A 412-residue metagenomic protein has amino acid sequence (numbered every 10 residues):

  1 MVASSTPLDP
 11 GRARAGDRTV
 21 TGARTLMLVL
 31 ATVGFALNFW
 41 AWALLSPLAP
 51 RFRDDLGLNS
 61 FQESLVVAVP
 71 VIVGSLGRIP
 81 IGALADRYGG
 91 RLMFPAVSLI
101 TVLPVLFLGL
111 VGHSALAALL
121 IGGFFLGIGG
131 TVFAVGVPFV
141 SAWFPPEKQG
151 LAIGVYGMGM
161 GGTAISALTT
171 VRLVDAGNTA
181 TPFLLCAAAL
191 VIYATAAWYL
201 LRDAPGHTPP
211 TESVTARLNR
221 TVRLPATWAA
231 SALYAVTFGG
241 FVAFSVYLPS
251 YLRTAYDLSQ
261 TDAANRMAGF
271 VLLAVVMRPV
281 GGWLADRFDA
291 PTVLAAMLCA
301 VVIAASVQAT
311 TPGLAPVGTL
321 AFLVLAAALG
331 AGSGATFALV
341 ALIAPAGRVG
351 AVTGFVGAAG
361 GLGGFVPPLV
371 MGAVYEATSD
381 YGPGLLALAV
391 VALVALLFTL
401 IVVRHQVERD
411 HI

Functional and structural regions predicted by a protein language model:
L45-A49, A226-P279: Extracytoplasmic gate region of multi-pass secondary transporters
G77-G89, M277-D289: Helix-to-loop junctions at the C-terminal end of transmembrane segments in multipass secondary transporters
L99-H113, A300-G313: C-terminal ends and interior cores of transmembrane alpha-helices in multi-pass membrane transporters/permeases
G122-G159: Cytoplasmic helix-loop-helix junction between adjacent transmembrane helices in 12-TM secondary transporters
V155-L201: Helix-loop-helix hairpin linking two adjacent transmembrane segments in secondary transporters
F288-L339: C-terminal transmembrane helical hairpin of 12-TM major facilitator-type secondary transporters
I343-D380: A late C-terminal transmembrane helix in Major Facilitator Superfamily
